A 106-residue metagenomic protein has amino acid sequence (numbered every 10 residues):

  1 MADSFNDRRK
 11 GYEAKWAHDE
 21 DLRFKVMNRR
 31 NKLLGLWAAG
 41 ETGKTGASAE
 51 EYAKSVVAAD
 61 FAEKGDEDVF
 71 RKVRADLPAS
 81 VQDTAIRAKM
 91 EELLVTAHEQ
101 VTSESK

Functional and structural regions predicted by a protein language model:
M1-K106: A charge-rich, low-complexity, intrinsically flexible signal that marks solvent-exposed coils, linkers, repeats
